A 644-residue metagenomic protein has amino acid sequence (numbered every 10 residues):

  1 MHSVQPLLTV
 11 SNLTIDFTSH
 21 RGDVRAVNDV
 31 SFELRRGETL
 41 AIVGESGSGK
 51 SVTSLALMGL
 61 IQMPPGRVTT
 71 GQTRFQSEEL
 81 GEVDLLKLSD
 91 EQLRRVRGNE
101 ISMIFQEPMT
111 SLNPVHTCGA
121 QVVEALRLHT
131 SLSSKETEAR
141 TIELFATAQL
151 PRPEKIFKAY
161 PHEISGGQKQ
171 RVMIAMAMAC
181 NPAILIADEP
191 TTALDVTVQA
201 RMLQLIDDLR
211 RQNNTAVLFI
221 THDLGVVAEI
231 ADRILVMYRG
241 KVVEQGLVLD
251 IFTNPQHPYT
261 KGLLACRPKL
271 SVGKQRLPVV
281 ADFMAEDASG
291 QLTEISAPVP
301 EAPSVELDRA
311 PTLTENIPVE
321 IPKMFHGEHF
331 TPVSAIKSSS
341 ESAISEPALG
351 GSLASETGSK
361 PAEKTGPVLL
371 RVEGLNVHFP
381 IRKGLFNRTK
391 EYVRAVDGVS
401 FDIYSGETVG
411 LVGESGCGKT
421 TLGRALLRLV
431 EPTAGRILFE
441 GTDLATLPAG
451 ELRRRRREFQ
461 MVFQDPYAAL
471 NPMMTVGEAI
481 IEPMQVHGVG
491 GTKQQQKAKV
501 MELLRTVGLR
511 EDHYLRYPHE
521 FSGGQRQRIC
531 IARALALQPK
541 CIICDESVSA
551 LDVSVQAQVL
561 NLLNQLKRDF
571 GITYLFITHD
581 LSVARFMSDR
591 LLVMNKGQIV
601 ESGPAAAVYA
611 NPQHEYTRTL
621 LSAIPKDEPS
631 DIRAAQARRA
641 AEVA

Functional and structural regions predicted by a protein language model:
V4-P6, E82, P151-K155, L247-K337 (+4 more regions): Short catalytic/signature loops enriched in Gly
V68-V83, G435-D443: Conserved ABC transporter NBD signature motif
Q76-E78, E136-K155, D443, Q494-D512 (+1 more regions): Conserved ABC ATPase "signature" region
E79-S102, L128, D250-P255, F386-K390 (+4 more regions): ABC ATPase NBD coupling module
G98, H162, C180, H519 (+1 more regions): Conserved signature/switch motifs of ABC ATPase nucleotide-binding domains
A179-A183, A536-K540, Q556: A short, proline-enriched helix->beta-strand linker immediately N-terminal to the Walker B motif in ABC-type P-loop
